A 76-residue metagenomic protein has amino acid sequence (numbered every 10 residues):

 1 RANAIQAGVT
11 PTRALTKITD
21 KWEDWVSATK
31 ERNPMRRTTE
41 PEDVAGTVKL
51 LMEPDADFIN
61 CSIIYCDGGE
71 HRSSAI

Functional and structural regions predicted by a protein language model:
R1, I59-C61: Short, small/polar-rich loop/turn modules that mediate ligand/substrate recognition or access, typified
R1-G8: Conserved beta-loop-beta element that borders a ligand/cofactor-binding pocket
A4, I63-Y65: Conserved beta-strand scaffold in the Rossmann-like NAD(H)/NADP(H)-binding core of dehydrogenases/reductases
V9-R32, A75-I76: A glycine/serine/threonine-rich, flexible loop-to-helix segment that serves as the NAD(P) cofactor-binding "lid"
P11, G68-E70: Short, glycine/acidic-enriched loop or turn micro-motifs at the edges of active sites
P11, P54-D55: Catalytic "switch" loops of ABC-type ATPases
N33-V44, D55: A conserved structural motif in NAD(P)-dependent oxidoreductases
V48, M52: Hydrophobic "lid"/C-terminal helical patch of Rossmann-like NAD(P)-dependent dehydrogenase/epimerase domains
